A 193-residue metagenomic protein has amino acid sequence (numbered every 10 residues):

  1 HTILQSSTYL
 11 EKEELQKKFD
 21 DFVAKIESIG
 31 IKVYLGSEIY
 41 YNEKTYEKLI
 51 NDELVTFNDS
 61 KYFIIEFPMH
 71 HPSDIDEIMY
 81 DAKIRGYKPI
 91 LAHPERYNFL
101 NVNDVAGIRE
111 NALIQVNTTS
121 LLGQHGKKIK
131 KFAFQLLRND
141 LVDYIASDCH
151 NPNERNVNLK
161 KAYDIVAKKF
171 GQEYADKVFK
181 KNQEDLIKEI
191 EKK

Functional and structural regions predicted by a protein language model:
H1-Q5: Short, conserved active-site loops that position catalytic residues or coordinate cofactors/metal ions across diverse
S7-Q115: Extended substrate/RNA-proximal surfaces in nucleic-acid metabolism proteins
H93, D148, Q183: Conserved, mostly hydrophobic/aromatic
L100-N101, G123-K128: Short, charged, surface-exposed secondary-structure boundary motifs
L113-G123: His/Asp/Glu-enriched short active-site or ligand-binding loop at hydrolase and phosphoryl-transfer sites
F132-A133: Non-catalytic terminal regions with compositionally biased, polar/charged low complexity
L141-V157: Short acidic/histidine-rich active-site segments
L159, Y163-K193: Mid-to-C-terminal alpha-helical segments outside catalytic/metal-binding sites
